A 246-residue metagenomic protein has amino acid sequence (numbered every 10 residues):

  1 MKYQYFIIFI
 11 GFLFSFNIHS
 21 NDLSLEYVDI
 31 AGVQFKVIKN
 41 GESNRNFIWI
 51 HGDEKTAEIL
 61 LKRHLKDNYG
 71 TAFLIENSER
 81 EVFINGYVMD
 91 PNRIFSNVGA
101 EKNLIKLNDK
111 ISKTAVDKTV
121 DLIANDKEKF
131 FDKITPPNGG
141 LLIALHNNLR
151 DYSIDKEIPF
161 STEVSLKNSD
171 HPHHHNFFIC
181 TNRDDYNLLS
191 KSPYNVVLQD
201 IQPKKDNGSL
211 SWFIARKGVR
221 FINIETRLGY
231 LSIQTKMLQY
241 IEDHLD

Functional and structural regions predicted by a protein language model:
M1-K2: N-terminal secretory signal peptides that target proteins for export/translocation
Y5, H19-D246: Structured catalytic-domain cores with a bias toward divalent-metal coordination
I7-F14: Bacterial N-terminal signal peptides
